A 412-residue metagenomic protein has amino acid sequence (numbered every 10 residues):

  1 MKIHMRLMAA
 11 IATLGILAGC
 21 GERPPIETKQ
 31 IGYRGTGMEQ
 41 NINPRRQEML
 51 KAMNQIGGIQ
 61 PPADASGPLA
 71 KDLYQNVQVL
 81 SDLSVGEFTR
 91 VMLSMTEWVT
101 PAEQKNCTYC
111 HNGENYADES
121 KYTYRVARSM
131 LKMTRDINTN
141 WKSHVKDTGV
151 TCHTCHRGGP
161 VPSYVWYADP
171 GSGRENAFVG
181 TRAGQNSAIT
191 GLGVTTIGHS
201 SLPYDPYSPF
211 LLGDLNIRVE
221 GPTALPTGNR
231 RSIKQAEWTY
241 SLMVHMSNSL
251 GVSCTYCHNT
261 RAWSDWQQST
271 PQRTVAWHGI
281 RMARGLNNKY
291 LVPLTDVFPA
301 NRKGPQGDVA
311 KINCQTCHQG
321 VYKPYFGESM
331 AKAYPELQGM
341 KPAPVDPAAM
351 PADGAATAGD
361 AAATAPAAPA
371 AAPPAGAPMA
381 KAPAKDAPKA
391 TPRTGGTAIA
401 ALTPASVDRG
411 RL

Functional and structural regions predicted by a protein language model:
K2-Y109, E114-L412: N-terminal export/targeting leaders of redox proteins
